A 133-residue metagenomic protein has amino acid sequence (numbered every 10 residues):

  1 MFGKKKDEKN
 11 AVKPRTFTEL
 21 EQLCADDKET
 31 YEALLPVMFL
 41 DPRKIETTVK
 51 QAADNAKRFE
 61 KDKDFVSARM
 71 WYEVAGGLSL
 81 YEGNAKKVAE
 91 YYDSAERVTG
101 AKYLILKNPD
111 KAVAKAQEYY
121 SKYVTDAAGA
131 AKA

Functional and structural regions predicted by a protein language model:
M1-A133: Long, low-complexity, acidic Ser/Pro- and Gly-enriched intrinsically disordered regions in large eukaryotic
